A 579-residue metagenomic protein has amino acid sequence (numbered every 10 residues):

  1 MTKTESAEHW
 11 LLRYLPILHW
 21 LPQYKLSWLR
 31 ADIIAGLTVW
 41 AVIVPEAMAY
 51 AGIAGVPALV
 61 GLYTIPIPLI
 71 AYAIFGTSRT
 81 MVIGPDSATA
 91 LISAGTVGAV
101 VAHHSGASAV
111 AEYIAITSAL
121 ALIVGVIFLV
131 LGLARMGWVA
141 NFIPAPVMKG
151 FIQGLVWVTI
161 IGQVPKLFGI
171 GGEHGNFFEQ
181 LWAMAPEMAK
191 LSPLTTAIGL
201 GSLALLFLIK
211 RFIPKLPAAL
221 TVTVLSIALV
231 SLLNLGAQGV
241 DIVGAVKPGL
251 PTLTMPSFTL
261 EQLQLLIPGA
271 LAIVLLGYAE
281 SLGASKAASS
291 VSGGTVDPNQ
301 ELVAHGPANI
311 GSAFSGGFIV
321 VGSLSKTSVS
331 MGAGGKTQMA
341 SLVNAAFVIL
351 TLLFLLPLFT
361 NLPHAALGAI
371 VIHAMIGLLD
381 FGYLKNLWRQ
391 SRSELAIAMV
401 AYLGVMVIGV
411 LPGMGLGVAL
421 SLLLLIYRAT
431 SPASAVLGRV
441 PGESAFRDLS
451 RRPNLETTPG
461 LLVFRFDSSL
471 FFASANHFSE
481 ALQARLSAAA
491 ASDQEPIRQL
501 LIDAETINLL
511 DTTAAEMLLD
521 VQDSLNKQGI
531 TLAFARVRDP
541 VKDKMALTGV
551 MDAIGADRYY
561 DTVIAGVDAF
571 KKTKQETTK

Functional and structural regions predicted by a protein language model:
T2-S444, T458, Q494, M517 (+1 more regions): Transmembrane helical cores of multi-pass ion-transport proteins
L437-K579: Structured cytosolic domains appended to multi-pass membrane proteins
